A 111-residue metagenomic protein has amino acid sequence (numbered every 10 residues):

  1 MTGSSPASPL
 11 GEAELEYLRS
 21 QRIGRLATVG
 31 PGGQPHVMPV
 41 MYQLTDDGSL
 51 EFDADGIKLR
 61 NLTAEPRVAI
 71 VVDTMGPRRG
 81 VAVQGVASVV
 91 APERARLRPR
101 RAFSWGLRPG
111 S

Functional and structural regions predicted by a protein language model:
M1-A7, A91-S111: C-terminal edge-of-domain segments
M1-S20: Extreme N-terminal tail/first-helix region
T2-G3, E12, A27, A69-A82 (+2 more regions): Hydrophobic small-molecule pocket/channel-lining residues, especially in calycin-type beta-barrels
Y17, P31, S88-V90: Short alpha-helical scaffold segments that flank and stabilize functional sites
R19-I23, A64-P66: A short, compositionally biased
R22-A54, I70-V72, A82: Short beta-strand segments
D55-F103: Short, structured beta-strand-loop surface elements
